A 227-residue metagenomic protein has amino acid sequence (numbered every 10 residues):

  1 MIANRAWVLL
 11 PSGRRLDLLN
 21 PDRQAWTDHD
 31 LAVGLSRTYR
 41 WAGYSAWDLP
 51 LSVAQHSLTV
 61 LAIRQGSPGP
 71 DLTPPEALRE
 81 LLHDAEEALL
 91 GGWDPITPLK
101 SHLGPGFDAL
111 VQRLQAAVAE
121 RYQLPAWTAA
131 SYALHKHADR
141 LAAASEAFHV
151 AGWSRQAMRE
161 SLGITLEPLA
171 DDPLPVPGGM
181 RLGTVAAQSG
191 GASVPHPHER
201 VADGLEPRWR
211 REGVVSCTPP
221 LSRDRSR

Functional and structural regions predicted by a protein language model:
M1-R227: Metal-dependent phosphohydrolase cores
